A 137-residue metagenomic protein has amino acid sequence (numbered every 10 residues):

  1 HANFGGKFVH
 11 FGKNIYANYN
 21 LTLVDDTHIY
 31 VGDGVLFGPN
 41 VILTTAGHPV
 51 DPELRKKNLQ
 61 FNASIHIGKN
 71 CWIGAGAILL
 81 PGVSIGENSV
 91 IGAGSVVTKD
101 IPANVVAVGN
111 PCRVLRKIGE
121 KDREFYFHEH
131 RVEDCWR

Functional and structural regions predicted by a protein language model:
H1-S84, N110, R116-F127: Flexible, glycine/small-residue-enriched loop-and-beta-strand segment within the central core of proteins
L36, W72, V90, V96 (+1 more regions): Short-chain dehydrogenase/reductase
G86-S89, P102-N104: Conserved catalytic segment of ABC-fold P-loop ATPases
V96-I118: A contiguous, mid-protein "functional segment" used to position or interact with cofactors/ions or partner subunits
R123-R137: Acidic/histidine-enriched, glycine/proline-rich intrinsically disordered or flexible terminal extensions
